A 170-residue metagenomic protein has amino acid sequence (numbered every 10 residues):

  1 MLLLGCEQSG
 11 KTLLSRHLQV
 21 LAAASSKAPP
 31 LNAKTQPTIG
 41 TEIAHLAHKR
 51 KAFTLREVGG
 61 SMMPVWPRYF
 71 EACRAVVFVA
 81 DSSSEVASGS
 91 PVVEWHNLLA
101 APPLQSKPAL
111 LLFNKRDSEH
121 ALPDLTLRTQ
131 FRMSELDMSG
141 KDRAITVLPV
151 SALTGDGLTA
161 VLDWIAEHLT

Functional and structural regions predicted by a protein language model:
M1-H168: TRAFAC-class small GTPase G-domain
